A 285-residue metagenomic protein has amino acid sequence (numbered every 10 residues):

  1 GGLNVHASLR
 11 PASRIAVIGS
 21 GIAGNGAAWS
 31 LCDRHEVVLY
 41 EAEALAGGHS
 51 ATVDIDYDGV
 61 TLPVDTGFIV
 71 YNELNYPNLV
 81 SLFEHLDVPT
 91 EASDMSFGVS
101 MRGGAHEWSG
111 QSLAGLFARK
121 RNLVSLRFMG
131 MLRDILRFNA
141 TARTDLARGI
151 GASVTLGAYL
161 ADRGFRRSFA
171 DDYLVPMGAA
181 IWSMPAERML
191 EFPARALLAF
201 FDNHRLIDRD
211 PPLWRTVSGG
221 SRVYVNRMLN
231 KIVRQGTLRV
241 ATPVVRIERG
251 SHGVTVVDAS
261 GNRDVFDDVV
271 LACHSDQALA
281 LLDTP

Functional and structural regions predicted by a protein language model:
G1-I15, R34, I55: Extreme N-terminal leader/targeting segments of oxidoreductases
S13-L39: N-terminal Rossmann-like FAD-binding beta1-loop-alpha1 element of flavoenzymes
A23, L45, D276: Conserved Rossmann-like nucleotide-cofactor binding loop
C32-D56: Glycine-rich FAD pyrophosphate-binding loop
V53-L79: N-terminal glycine-rich dinucleotide-binding loop that anchors FAD/FMN and/or NAD(P) in oxidoreductases
N72-A194, L198-A199: Mobile amphipathic helical/loop "lid" adjacent to a hydrophobic cofactor/ligand pocket
L198-D258, D264: Helical element adjacent to the flavin cofactor pocket in flavoenzyme catalytic cores
L271-P285: Flavin (primarily FAD) binding-site architecture
